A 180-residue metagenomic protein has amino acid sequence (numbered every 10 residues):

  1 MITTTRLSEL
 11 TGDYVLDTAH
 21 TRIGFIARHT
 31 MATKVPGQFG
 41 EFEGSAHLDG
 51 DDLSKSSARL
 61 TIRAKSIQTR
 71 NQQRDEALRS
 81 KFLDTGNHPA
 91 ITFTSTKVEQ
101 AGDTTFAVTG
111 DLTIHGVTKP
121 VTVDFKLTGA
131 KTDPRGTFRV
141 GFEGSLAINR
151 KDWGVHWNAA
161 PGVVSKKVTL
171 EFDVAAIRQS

Functional and structural regions predicted by a protein language model:
M1-S180: Low-complexity, acidic/polar, glycine-enriched regions of mature
